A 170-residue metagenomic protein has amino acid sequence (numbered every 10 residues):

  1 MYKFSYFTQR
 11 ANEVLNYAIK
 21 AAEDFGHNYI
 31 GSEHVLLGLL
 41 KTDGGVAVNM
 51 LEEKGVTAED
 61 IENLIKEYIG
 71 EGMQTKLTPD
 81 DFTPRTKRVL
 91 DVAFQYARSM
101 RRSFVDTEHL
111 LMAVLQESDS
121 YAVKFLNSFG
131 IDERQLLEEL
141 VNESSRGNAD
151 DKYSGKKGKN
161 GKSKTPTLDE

Functional and structural regions predicted by a protein language model:
M1-E170: Histone-fold recognition with a strong bias for associated Lys/Arg-rich disordered tails
